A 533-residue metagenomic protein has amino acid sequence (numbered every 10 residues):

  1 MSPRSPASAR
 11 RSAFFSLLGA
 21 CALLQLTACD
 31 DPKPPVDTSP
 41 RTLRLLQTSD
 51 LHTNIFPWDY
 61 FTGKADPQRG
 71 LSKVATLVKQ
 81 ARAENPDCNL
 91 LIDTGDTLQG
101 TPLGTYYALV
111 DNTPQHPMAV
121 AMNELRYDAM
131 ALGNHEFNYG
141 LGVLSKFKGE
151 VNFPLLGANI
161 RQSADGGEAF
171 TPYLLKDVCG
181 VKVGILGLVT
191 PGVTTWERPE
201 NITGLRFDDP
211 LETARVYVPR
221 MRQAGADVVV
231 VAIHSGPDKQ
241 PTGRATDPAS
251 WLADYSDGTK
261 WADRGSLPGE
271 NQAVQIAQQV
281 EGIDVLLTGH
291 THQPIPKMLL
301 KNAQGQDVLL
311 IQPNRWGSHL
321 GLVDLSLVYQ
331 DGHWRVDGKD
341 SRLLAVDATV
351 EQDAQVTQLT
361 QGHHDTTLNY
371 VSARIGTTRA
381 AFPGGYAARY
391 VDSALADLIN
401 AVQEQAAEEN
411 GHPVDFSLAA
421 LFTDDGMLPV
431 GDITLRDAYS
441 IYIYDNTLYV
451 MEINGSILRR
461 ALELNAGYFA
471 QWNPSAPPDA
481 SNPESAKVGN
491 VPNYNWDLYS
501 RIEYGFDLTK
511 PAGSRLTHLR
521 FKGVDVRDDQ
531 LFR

Functional and structural regions predicted by a protein language model:
S2-S16: Bacterial N-terminal signal peptides that target proteins for export
A7-A9, P32-R41, T367, V371: Extreme N-terminus of proteins, especially the signal/transit-peptide cleavage junction and the first residues
F15-Q25: Bacterial N-terminal signal peptides
C29-T349, Y390, L395-Q405, S417 (+1 more regions): Acidic, metal/ion-coordinating pockets
T42-R44, N54, T62-R69, K73 (+7 more regions): Feature captures C-terminal
Q47-T62, I375-Y386, Y442-Y444: Acidic/histidine-rich, surface-exposed loop or edge segments in extracytoplasmic proteins
T194-T195, S326-I433, T509, S514: A short C-terminal boundary segment appended to hydrolase-like catalytic domains
